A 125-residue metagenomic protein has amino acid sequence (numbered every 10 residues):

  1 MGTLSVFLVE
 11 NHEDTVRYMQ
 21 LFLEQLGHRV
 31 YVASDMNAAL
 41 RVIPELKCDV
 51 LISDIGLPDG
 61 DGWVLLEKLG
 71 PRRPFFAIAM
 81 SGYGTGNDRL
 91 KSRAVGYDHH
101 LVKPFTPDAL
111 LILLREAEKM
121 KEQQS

Functional and structural regions predicted by a protein language model:
E10: Conserved acidic carboxylate
E13-Y31: Two-component/phosphorelay signaling modules centered on CheY-like receiver
Q20, V64, G84-H100, I112: Alpha4 helix (beta4-alpha4-beta5 surface) of REC/receiver domains from two-component response regulators
V32-V50, L90: Acidic, metal-coordinating helix/loop segments flanking the phosphotransfer/catalytic sites of two-component signaling
D35, D61-V64: Acidic catalytic/metal-coordinating carboxylates
W63-P74: Short amphipathic alpha-helix used as the core "switch/output" element in two-component signaling
F105-R115: C-terminal output helix
